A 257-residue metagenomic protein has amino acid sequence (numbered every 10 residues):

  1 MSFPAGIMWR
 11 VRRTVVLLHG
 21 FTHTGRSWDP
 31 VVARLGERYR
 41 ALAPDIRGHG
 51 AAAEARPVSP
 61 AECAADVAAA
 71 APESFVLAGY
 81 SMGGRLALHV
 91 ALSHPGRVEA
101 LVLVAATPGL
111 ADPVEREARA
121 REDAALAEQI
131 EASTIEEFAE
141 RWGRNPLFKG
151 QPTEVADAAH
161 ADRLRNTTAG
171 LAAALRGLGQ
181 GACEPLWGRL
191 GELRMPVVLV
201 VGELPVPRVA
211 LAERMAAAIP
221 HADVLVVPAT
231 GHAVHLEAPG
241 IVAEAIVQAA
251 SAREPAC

Functional and structural regions predicted by a protein language model:
F3, D29-A78, E244-V247: Active-site loop/oxyanion-hole signature of alpha/beta-hydrolase fold enzymes
R13-G20: Short beta-strand element of the alpha/beta-hydrolase
G20-H23, S81: Active-site glycine-rich loops that stabilize anionic/oxyanionic intermediates across multiple enzyme folds
D45-G50, T107, T230-G231: Short beta-to-alpha linker loops that shape the active-site pocket of alpha/beta-hydrolase fold enzymes
G79, G83, A87: Gly/Ala-rich beta-loop-alpha elbow adjacent to hydrolase catalytic centers
L92, E99-E131: Flexible "cap/lid" loop of the alpha/beta hydrolase fold
L164-A217: Conserved serine/cysteine hydrolase catalytic core
T230-P239: Catalytic histidine-centered segment of alpha/beta-hydrolase-like enzymes
